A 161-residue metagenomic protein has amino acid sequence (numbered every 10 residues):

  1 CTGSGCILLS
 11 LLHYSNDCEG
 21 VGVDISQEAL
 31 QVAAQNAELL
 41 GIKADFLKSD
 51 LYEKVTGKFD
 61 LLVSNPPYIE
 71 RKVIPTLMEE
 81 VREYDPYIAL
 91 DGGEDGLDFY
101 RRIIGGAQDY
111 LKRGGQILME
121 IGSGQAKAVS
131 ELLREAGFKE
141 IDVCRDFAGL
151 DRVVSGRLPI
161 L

Functional and structural regions predicted by a protein language model:
C1, K58, D85, Q125 (+1 more regions): Conserved functional loop/turn residues at catalytic and ligand-binding sites
C1-T76: Conserved SAM/SAH cofactor-binding pocket of Class I
G3, A148-G149, L161: Short strand-connecting beta-turns/loops that link adjacent beta-strands
I7, A33, N65, V81 (+3 more regions): Residue-level signal for inorganic ion chemistry
Y68, R157-I160: C-terminal beta-strand of the catalytic ATP-binding
Y68-D98: Mobile active-site "lid"/loop adjacent to the S-adenosyl-L-methionine
E94-R157: Conserved Class I SAM-dependent methyltransferase catalytic core
